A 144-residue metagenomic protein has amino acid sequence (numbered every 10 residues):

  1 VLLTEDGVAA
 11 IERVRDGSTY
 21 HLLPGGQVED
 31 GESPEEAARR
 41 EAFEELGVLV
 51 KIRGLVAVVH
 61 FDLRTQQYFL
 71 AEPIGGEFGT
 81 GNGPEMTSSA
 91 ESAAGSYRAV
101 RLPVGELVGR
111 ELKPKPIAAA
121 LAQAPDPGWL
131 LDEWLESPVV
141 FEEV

Functional and structural regions predicted by a protein language model:
V1-L23, L49-G54: N-terminal strand-loop-strand
L3-V8, D16-G17, E29, D62-T65 (+1 more regions): Short, charged/polar surface micro-motifs in flexible loops or helix N-caps
G7, Q27, E106-V108: Short, well-ordered alpha-helical scaffold segment located in the soluble/lumenal catalytic or ligand-binding core
R13, G25, A71-P73, V104: Active-site donor-binding loop signature of nucleotide-sugar glycosyltransferases
S18-Y20, G81-V144: Nudix hydrolase/Nudix homology domain
L23-L55: The catalytic Nudix box helix
G47-T87: Active-site segment of metal-dependent pyrophosphate-handling enzymes, primarily the Nudix hydrolase catalytic core
